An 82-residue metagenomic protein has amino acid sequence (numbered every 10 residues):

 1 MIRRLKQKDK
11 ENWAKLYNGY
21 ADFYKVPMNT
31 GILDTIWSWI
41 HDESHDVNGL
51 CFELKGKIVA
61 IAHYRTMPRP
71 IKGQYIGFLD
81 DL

Functional and structural regions predicted by a protein language model:
M1-K15: A short beta-loop-alpha structural element at the N-terminal edge of CoA-dependent acyl/N-acetyltransferase catalytic
K15-M28: Helix-loop element at the rim of GNAT/NAT acetyltransferase active sites that forms part of the acceptor-substrate
M28-D46: Active-site rim helix/loop that mediates acceptor-substrate recognition in acyltransferases
D42, K55, P68-P70: Short polar/acidic secondary-structure junctions
C51, K57-T66: Conserved beta-strand in the GNAT
M67-L79: A conserved beta-turn-beta hairpin within the catalytic core of GNAT-like acetyltransferases that forms part
L82: A short, internal acetyl-CoA/4′-phosphopantetheine-binding micro-motif in the GNAT/acyltransferase core
